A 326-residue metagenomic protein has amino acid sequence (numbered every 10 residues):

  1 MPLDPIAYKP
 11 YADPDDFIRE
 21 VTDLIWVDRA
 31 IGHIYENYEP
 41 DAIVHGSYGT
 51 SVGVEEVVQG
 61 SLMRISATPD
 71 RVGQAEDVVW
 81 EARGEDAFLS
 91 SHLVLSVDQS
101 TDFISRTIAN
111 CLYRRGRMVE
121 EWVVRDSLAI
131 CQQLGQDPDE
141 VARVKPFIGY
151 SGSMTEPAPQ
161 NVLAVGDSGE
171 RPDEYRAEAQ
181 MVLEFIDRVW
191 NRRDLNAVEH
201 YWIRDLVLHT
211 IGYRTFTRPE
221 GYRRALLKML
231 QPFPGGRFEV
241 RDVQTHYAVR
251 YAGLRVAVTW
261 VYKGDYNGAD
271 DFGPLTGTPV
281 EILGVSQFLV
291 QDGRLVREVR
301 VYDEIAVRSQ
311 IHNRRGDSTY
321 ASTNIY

Functional and structural regions predicted by a protein language model:
M1-Y326: C-terminal and inter-domain tail/linker signature
